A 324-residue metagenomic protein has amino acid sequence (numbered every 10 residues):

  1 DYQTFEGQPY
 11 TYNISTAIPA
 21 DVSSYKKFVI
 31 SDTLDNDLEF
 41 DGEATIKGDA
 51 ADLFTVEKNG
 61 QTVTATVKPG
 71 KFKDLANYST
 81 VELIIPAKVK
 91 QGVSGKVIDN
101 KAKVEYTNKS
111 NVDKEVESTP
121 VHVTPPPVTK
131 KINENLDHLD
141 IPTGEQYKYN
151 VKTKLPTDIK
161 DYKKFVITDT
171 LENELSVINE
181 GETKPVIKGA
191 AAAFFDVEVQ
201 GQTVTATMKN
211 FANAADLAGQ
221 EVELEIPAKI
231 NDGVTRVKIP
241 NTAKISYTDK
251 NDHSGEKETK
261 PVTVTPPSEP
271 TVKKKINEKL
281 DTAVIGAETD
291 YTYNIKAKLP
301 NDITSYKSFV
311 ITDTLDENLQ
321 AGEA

Functional and structural regions predicted by a protein language model:
D1, K96-L136, V237-L280: Extracellular/luminal low-complexity Ser/Thr/Pro-rich, glycosylation-prone repeat/linker regions
D1, T16, T66-F72, P86 (+7 more regions): Short structured motifs
F5-F28, P142-F165, G286-F309: Short beta-strand elements of extracellular/lumenal beta-sandwich folds
P9, Y25, Y78-T80, V93-K101 (+6 more regions): Extracellular Ig-like/FN3 beta-sandwich strand-entry sites
I14, I30, I85, N100-A102 (+8 more regions): Extracellular/surface recognition and adhesion modules
I14, V67-I98, V151, T207-I239 (+1 more regions): Low-complexity, intrinsically disordered segments enriched in Ser/Thr together with acidic residues
T16-A20, L34-N36, A87-Q91, V104-N108 (+6 more regions): Beta-strand elements of well-folded, non-transmembrane domains
K26-V67, K163-M208, K307-A324: A surface/secretory-pathway sequence property marking extracellular, secreted, or lumenal proteins enriched
